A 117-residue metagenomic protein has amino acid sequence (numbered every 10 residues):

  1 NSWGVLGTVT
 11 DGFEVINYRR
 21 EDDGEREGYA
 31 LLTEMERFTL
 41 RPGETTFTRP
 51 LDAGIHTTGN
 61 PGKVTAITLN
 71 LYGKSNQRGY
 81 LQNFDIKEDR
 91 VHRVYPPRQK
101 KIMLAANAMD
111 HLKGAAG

Functional and structural regions predicted by a protein language model:
N1-E21: Glycine- and acidic-residue-biased ligand/ion/polar-headgroup-sensing regions
V5, R19-I55, V94-P97: Short acidic-glycine-tyrosine-enriched beta hairpin
V5-G7, K63-R78: A short hydrophobic beta-strand segment most commonly corresponding to one strand of the jelly-roll/cupin
E14, T46, N76-G79: Residue-level signal for secondary-structure boundary sites
H56, Q77-Q82: Short active-site-adjacent structural elements
T57-P61: Asparagine-centered strand-capping/turn motif at beta-strand->loop junctions
F84-G117: Long hydrophobic alpha-helical segments typical of transmembrane helices together with their membrane-interfacial
